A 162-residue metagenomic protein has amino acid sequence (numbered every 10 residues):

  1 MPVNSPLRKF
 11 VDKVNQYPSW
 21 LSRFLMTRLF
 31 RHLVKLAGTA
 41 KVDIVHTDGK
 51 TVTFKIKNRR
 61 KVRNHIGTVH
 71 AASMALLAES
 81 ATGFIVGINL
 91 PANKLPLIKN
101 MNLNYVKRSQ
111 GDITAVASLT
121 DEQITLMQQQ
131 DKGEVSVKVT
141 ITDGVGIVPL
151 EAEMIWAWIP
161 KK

Functional and structural regions predicted by a protein language model:
M1-K9, V52-N58, P91-L103: N-terminal short leaders/motifs
M1-S19, S109-Q110, T120-K162: HotDog/MaoC-like acyl-thioester-processing domains
M1-T53: Non-catalytic linker/capping segments at the edges of enzyme domains
F10, K57-G83: Hot-dog-fold acyl-thioester-processing enzymes
T39-H46, T51-K57, R63, V69 (+2 more regions): Soluble, non-transmembrane catalytic domains of enzymes that act on hydrophobic metabolites at membranes
A40, K50-V52, L97-M101, G111-I113 (+1 more regions): A generic structural signal for short beta-strands and their flanking turns/coil linkers
D43, N102-N104, V116-S118, T140 (+1 more regions): Residues located in well-ordered beta-strands
F84-T120: Hydrophobic beta-strand-centered segment that forms part of the acyl-chain substrate-binding groove
